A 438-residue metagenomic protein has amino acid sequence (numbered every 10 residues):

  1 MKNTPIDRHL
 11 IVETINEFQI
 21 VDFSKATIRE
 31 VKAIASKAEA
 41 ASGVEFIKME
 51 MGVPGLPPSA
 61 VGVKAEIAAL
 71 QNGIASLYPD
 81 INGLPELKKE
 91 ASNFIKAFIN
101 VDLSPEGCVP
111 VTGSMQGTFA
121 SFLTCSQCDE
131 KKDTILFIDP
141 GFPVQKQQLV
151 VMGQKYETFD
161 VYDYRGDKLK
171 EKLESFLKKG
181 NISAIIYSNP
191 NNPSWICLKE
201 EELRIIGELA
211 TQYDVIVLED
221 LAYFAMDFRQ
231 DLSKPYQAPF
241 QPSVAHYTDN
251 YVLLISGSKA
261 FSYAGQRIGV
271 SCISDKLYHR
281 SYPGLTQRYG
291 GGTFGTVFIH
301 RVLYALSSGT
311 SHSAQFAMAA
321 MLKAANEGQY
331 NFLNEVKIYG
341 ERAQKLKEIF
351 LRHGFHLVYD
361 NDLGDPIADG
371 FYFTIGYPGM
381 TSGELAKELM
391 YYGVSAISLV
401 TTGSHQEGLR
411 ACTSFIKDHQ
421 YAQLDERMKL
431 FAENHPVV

Functional and structural regions predicted by a protein language model:
K2, N93, A97, V101-L103 (+2 more regions): PLP-dependent enzyme catalytic core of the Aspartate aminotransferase-like
T4-Q116, D167, L322-Q329, H435-V438: N-terminal small-domain helix-loop-helix segment of the aminotransferase-like
G52-L56, L84, M115, F142-P143 (+10 more regions): Short, solvent-exposed loop/turn segments at secondary-structure junctions
I74-Y213, L218, F224-Y247, V252: Conserved core of the PLP fold type I
Y247-K337: Conserved core segment of the aminotransferase class I/II
C272, T374-G376, C412-S414: Short hydrophobic/aromatic beta-strand micro-patches that form the beta-sheet surface supporting nucleotide- or nucleic
H312-Q315, A319, F332-K347, L351 (+1 more regions): Conserved glycine-rich beta-strand-loop-beta hairpin in the small C-terminal domain of fold type I
